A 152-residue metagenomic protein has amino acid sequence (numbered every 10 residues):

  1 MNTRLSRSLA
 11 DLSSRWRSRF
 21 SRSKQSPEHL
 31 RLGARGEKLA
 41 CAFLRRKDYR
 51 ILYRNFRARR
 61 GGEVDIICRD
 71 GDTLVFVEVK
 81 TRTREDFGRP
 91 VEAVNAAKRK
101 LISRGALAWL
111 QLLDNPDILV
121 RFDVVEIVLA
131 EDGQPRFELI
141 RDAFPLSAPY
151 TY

Functional and structural regions predicted by a protein language model:
T3-R7, L112-Y152: Domain-level recognition of nuclease-like catalytic cores that cleave nucleotide substrates
R4-R54: Acidic-basic catalytic patches of nuclease active cores, encompassing PD-(D/E)XK and other metal-cofactor nuclease
P27, R31, R35, G61 (+3 more regions): Residues at secondary-structure transition points
L44, V64-F87, I102: Conserved catalytic cores of phosphodiester-cleaving nucleases, focusing on short active-site segments
R54-A58, V125-V128: Short, solvent-exposed loop/turn elements at beta->coil junctions and helix N-caps that rim active or binding pockets
R59-G62, G133: Short acidic/glycine-enriched loop/turn segments that link adjacent beta-strands
G62, T73-V75, D123, E138: Protein kinase-like catalytic core scaffold
T81-D132: Catalytic cores of nucleic-acid endonucleases
